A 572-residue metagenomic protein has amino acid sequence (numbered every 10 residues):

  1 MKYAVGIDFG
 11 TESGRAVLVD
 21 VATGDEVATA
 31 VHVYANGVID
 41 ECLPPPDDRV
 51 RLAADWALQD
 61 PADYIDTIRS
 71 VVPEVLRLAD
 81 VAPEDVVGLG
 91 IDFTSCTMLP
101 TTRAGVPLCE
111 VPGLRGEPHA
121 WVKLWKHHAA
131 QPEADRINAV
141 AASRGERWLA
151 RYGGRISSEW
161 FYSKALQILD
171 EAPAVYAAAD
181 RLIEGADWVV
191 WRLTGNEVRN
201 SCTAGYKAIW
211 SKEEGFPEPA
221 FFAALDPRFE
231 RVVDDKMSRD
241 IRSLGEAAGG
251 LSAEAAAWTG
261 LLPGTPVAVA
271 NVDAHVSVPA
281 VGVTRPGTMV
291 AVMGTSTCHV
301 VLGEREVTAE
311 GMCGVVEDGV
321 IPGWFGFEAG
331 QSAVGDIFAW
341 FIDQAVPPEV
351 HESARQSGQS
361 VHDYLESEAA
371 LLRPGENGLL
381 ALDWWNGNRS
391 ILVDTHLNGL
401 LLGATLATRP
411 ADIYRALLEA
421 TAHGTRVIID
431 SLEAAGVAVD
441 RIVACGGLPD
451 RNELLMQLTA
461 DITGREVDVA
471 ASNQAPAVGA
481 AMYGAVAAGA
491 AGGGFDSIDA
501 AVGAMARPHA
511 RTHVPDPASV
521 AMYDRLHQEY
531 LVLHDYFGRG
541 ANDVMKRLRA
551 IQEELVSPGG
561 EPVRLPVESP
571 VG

Functional and structural regions predicted by a protein language model:
M1, S252-L261, N271-T288: Conserved phosphate-binding catalytic cores of ATP/NTP-utilizing and phosphoryl-transfer enzymes
M1-L43, A62-I65, V87-N138, S143 (+7 more regions): Glycine/Thr-rich phosphate-binding loops that ligate phosphate moieties of nucleotide and other phosphorylated ligands
P45-D85, K164, I168-Y176: Conserved active-site "lid/cap" helical segment
I68-V87, A172-V175, F221-D234, A257-T259 (+1 more regions): Phosphate/pyrophosphate-binding loops at sites that engage ATP/ADP/AMP, CoA/4′-phosphopantetheine, polyphosphate
V87-G88, A177-A179, I183, S238-R239 (+1 more regions): Short loop-beta-helix segment that forms the pyridoxal 5′-phosphate
L149-A150, I168, C202-Y206, G319-G326: Flexible glycine/proline-enriched surface loops and loop-helix/loop-strand junctions
R151, R155, E159-Q167, A178 (+1 more regions): Eukaryotic endomembrane system proteins
